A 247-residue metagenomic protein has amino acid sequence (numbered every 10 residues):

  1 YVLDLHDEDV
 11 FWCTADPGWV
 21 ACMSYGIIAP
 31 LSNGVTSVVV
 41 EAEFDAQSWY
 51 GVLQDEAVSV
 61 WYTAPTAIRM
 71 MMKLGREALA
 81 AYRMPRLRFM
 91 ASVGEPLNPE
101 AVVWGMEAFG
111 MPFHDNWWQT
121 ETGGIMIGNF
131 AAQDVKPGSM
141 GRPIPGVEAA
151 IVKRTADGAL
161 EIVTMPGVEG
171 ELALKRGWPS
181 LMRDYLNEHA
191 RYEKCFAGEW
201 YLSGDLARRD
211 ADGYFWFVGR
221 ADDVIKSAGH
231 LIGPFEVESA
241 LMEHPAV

Functional and structural regions predicted by a protein language model:
Y1-V60, M70-L74: Conserved AMP-binding/adenylation subdomain of ANL enzymes
D7-E8, S32-V35, V58-T63, M72-V135 (+1 more regions): Gly/Ser/Thr-rich phosphate-binding loop
A46-Y50, L79, E238: Short hydrophobic/charged patches on amphipathic alpha-helices used for structural packing and interfaces
Q54, W61, W178, R183-D184 (+1 more regions): AMP-binding/adenylate-forming catalytic core of the ANL superfamily
L74, H189, H244-P245: Acidic-histidine catalytic/liganding microenvironments
G94, W118, G141, D205 (+1 more regions): Active-site glycine-centered loops adjacent to acidic/histidine catalytic or metal-binding residues that shape
S139-G146, Y201: Short coil-to-beta-strand transition motifs
P143-G146, D157-K194, H230-I232: Conserved ATP/PPi-binding loop(s) of AMP-dependent carboxylate-activating enzymes
